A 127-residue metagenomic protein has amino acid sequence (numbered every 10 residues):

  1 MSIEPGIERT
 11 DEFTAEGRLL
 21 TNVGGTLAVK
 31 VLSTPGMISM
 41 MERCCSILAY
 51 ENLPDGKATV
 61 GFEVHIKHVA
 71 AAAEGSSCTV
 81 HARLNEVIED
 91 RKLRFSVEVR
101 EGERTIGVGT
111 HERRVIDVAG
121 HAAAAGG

Functional and structural regions predicted by a protein language model:
M1-T34: Catalytic strand-loop segment that frames the active site of acyl-thioester-processing enzymes
I7-R9, V60-V64, S76-V80, R91-F95 (+1 more regions): A generic structural signal for short beta-strands and their flanking turns/coil linkers
T10-E16, K67, E112-R114: Generic structural detector for well-ordered beta-strands
S39-R43, I47: Short, residue-level hotspots on alpha-helical faces of the histone-fold and other alpha-helical interaction modules
S46-T79: Hydrophobic beta-strand-centered segment that forms part of the acyl-chain substrate-binding groove
L84-G127: HotDog/MaoC-like acyl-thioester-processing domains
